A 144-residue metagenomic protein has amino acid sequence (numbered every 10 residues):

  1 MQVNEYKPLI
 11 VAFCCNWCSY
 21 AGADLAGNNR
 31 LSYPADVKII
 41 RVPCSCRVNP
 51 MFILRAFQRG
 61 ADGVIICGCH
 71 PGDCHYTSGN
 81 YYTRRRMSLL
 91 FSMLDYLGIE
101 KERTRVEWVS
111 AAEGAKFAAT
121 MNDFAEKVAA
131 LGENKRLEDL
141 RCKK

Functional and structural regions predicted by a protein language model:
M1-K144: Iron-sulfur-associated redox domains of electron-transfer enzymes in respiratory and anaerobic energy metabolism
